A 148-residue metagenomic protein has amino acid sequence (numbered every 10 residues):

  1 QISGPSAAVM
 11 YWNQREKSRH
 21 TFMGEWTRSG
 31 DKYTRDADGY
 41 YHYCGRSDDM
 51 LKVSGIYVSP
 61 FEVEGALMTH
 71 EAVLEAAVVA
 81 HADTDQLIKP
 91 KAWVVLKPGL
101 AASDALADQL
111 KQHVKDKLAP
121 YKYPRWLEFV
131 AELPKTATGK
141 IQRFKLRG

Functional and structural regions predicted by a protein language model:
G4, V9-M10, K17-H20, K32-K122 (+2 more regions): AMP-binding/adenylate-forming catalytic core of the ANL superfamily
L127-V130: General small-molecule cofactor/ligand-binding pocket signal
